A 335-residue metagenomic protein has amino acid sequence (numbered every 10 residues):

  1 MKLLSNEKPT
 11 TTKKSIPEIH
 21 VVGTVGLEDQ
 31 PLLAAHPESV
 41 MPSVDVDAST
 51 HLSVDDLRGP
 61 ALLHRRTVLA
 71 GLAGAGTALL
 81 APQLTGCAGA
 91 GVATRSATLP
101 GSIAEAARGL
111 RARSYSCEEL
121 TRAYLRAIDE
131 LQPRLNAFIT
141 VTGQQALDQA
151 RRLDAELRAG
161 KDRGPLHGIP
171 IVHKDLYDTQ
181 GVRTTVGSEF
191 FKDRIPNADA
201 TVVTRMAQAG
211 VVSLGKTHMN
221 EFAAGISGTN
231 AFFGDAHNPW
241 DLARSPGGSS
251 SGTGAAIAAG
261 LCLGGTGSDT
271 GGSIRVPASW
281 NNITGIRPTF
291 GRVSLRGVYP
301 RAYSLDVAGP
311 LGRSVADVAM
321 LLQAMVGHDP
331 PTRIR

Functional and structural regions predicted by a protein language model:
M1-L63: N-terminal secretory signal peptides
G59-L69, P82: Twin-arginine (Tat) signal peptide motif
L63, G101, A112, S251 (+2 more regions): Residue-level signal for the nucleotide or nucleotide-sugar donor/cofactor binding architecture
L72, G76-A81, G91-T270: Gly/Ser-rich catalytic/binding loops embedded in alpha/beta enzyme cores
A88-G91, D162, R287-R335: A short helix-breaking turn/cap at a secondary-structure junction
A127, L131, Q149, L153-E156 (+5 more regions): Change "in soluble alpha/beta enzymes" to "in soluble alpha/beta proteins
T184, A224-G228, R275-W280, V298: Short acidic, glycine/serine/threonine-rich loops at helix termini
T270-R296: Glycine/threonine-rich beta-strand-loop-alpha-helix active-site module that forms ligand/phosphate-binding
